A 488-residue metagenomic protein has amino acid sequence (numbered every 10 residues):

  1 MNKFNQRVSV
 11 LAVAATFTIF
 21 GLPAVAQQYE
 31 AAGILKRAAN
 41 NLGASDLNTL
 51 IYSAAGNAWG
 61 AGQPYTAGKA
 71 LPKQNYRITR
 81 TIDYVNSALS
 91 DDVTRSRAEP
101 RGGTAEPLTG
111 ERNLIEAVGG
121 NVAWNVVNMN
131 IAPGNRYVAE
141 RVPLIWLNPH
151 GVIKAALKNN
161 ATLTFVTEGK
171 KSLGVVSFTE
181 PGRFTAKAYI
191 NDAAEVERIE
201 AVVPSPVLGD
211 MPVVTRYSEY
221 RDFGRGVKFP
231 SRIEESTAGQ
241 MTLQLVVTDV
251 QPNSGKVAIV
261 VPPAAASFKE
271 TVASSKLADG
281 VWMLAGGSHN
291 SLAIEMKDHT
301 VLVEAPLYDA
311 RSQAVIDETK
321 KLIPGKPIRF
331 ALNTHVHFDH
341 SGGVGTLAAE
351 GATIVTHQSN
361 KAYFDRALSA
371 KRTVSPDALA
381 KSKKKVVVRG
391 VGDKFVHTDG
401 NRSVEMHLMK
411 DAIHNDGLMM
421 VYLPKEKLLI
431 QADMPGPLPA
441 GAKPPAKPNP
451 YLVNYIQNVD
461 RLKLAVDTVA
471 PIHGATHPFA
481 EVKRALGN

Functional and structural regions predicted by a protein language model:
V10-G21: Bacterial N-terminal signal peptides
Q27-K36, P107-A186, D192, V203-D210 (+4 more regions): Flexible, processing/modification-adjacent segments and terminal tails in exported/periplasmic/extracellular proteins
R37-N40, A44-I131, N159-T167, D309: N-terminal mature ectodomain segment of secretory-pathway/periplasmic proteins
K170-V261, M419-P424, Q431-A432, P437-L438 (+1 more regions): Gly/Pro-enriched, hydrophobic low-complexity segments that function as extracytoplasmic propeptides/linkers
T242-K297: Zn-dependent metallo-beta-lactamase
S275-T319, L418-P437: Conserved beta-strand hairpin/beta-sheet module of binuclear metal-dependent hydrolase folds, prominently
A310-V355, R461-D467: Active-site metal-binding motif and surrounding structural segment of the metallo-beta-lactamase
I456-N488: Divalent-metal (often Zn2+) His-rich catalytic cores of metallo-beta-lactamase-fold enzymes
